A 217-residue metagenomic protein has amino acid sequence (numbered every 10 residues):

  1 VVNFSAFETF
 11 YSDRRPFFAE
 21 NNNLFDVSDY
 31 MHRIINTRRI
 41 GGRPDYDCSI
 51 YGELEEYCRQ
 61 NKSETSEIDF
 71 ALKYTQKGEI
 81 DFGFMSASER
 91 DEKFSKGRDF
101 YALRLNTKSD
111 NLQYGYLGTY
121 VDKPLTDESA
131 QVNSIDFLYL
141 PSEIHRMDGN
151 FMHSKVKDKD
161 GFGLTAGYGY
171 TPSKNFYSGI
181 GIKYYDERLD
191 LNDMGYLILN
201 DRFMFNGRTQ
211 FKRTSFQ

Functional and structural regions predicted by a protein language model:
V1-Q217: Outer-membrane beta-barrel channel domains
